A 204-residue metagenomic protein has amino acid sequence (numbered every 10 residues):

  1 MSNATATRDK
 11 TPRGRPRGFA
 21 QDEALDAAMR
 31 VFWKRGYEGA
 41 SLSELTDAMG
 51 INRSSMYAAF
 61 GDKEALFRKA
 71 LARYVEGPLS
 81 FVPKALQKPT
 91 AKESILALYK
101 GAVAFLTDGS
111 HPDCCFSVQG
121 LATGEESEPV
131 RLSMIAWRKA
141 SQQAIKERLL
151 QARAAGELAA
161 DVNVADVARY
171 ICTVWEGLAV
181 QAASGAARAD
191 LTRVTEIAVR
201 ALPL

Functional and structural regions predicted by a protein language model:
M1-F19: N-terminal intrinsically disordered/low-complexity leader segments
S2, E23, A27, V31-A65 (+1 more regions): Helix-turn-helix
K69, V82-D113, V164-I171: Hydrophobic alpha-helical connector segments
A72-P78: Short, basic, alpha-helical segments at the C-terminal edge of helix-turn-helix-like DNA-binding modules
S94, D108-L132: Amphipathic alpha-helical segments used for helix-helix packing
F105, T123, Q151, I171-R188 (+1 more regions): Amphipathic C-terminal alpha-helical segment
D113, V162-Q181, R193-A201: Hydrophobic alpha-helical segments that form the core of small-molecule binding pockets and/or dimer interfaces
E128-A154, D166, E196: Amphipathic alpha-helical packing segments from all-alpha helical-bundle domains
